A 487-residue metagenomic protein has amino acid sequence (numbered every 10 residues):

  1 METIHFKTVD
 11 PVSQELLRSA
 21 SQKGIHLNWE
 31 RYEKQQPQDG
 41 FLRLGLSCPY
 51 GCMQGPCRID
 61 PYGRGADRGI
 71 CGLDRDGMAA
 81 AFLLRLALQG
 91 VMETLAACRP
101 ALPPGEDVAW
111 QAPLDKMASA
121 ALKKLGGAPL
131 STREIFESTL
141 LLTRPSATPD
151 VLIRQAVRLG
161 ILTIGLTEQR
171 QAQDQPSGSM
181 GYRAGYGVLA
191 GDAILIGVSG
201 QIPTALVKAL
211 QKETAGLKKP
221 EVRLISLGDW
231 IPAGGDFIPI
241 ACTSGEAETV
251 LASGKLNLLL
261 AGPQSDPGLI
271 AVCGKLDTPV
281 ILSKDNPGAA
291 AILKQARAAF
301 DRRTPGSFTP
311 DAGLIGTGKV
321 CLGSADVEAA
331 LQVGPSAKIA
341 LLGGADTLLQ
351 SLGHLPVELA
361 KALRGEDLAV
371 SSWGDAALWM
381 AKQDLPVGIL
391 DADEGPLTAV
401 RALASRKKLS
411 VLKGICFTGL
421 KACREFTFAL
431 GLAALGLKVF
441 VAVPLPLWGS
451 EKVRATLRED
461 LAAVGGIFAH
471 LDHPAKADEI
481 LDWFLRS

Functional and structural regions predicted by a protein language model:
M1-S487: Anaerobic metallocofactor- and corrinoid-dependent redox/one-carbon enzyme cores, especially those from methanogenesis
